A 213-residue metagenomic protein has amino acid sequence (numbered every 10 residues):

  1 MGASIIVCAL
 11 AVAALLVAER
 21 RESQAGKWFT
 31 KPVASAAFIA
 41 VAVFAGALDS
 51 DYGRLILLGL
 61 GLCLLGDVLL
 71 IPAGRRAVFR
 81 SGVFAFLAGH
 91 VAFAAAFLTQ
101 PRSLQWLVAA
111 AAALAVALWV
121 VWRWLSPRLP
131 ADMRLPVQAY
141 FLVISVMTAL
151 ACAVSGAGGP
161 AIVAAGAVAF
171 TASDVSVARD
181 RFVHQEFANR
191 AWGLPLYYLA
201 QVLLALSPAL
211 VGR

Functional and structural regions predicted by a protein language model:
M1-R213: Polytopic alpha-helical membrane-helix bundles and their juxtamembrane interface segments in multi-pass membrane
